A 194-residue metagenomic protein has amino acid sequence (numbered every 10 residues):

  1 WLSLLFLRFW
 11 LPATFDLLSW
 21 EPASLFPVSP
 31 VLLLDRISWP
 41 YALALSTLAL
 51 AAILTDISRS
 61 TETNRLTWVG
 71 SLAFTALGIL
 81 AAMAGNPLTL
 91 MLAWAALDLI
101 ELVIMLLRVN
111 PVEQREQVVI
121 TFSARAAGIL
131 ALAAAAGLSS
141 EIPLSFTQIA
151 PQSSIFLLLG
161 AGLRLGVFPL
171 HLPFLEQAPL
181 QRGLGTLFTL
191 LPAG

Functional and structural regions predicted by a protein language model:
W1-L5, L43-A49, S71-A76, G128-I129 (+2 more regions): Alpha-helical transmembrane segments
W1-V69: Transmembrane helix-loop-helix hairpins at membrane boundaries of multipass inner-membrane proteins
L5-W10, D56-I57, A136-P143, A193-G194: Membrane-interface helix-cap regions at the ends of transmembrane helices in multi-pass membrane proteins
L11-S19, V109-S123, L172-L175: A cytosolic-side transmembrane-helix exit/cap motif
D16-S19, A23, S29, A52 (+1 more regions): Short helix-boundary/re-entrant hairpin motifs in multi-pass inner-membrane proteins
L32, N64-S71, F122-A124, P179-P192: Juxtamembrane helix-loop boundaries in multi-pass membrane proteins
L54-T63, L102-P111, L159, F168-A178: Helix-loop junctions at the membrane interface of multi-pass solute transporters
V69-Q152, L159-V167, L184-G185: Alpha-helical multi-pass transmembrane bundles of energy-transducing inner-membrane proteins
